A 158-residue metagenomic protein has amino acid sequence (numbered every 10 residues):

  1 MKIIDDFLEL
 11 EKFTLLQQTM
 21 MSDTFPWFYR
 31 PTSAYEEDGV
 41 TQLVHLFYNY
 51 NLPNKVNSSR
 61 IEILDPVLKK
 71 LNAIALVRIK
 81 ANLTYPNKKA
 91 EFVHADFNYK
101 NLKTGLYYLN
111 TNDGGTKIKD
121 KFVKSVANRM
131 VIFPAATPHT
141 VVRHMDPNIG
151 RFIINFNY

Functional and structural regions predicted by a protein language model:
M1-I74: Non-heme Fe(II)/2-oxoglutarate
K69-P86: A short glycine-rich, His/Asp/Glu-containing loop-to-beta-strand
L83-Y85, L109, Y158: Short beta-strand segments enriched in hydrophobic/aromatic residues within well-folded beta-rich domains
K89-V93, K100-L102, Y108-V126, V142: A short beta-strand-loop-beta hairpin characteristic of the jelly-roll/cupin
G105-L106, P147-Y158: A short hydrophobic beta-strand segment most commonly corresponding to one strand of the jelly-roll/cupin
A136-R143: Histidine-centered metal-chelating micro-motifs
